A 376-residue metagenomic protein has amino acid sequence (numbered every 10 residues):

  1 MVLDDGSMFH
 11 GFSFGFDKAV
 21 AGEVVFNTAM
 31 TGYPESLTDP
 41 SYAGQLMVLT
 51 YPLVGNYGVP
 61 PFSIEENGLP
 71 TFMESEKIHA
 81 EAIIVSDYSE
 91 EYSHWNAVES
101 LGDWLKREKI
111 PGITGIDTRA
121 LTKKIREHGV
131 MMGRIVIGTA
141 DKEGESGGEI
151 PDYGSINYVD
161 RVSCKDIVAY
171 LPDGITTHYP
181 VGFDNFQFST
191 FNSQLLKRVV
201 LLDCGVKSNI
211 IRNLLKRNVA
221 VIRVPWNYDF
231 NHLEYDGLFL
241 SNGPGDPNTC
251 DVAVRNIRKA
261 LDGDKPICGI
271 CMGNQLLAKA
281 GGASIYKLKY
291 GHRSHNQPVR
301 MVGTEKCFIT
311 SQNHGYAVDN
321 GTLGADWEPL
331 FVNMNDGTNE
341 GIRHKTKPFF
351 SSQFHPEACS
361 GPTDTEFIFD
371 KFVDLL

Functional and structural regions predicted by a protein language model:
M1-V219, R223-N227, P247, C359 (+1 more regions): RNA-binding accessory domains that recognize and position tRNA/RNA substrates
P111, A220-I222, P266, S284 (+3 more regions): Conserved beta-strand segments of alpha/beta enzyme cores
R198-D203, T310-S311, F350-F354: Active-site-proximal beta-strand elements of phosphoester/diester hydrolases
R198-G269, L276: Phosphate-binding active sites in nucleotide-utilizing proteins
S241-A317, G361-K371: Cysteine-nucleophile active-site neighborhood
E305-K347: Catalytic beta-strand/loop cores that center a nucleophilic Ser/Cys/Thr and support acyl-enzyme chemistry
G341-L376: A glycine-centered loop/beta-turn motif at secondary-structure junctions
